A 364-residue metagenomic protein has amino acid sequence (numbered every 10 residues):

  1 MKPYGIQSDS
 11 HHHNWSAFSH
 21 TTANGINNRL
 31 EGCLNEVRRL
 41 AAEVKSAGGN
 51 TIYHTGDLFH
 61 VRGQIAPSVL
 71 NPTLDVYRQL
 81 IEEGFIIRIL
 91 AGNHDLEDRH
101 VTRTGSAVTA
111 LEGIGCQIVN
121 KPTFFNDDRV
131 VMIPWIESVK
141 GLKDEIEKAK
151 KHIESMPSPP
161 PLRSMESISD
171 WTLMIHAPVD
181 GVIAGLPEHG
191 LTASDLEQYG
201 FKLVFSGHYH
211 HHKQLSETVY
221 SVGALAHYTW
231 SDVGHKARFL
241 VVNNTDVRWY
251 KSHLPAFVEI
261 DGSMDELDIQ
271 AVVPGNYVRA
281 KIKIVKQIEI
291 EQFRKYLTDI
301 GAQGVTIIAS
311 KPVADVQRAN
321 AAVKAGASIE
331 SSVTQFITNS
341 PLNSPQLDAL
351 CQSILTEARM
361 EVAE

Functional and structural regions predicted by a protein language model:
M1-G5, H12, F124-M132, S167-T172 (+2 more regions): Beta-strand-turn-beta hairpins that frame and shape the catalytic cleft of phosphate-ester-processing enzymes
M1-T22, L347, T356-E364: Acidic, histidine-bearing metal-coordination/catalytic regions of metal-dependent phosphoesterases
I6-S8, T51-D57, I86-N93, Q117-K121 (+4 more regions): Active-site neighborhood of phospho(di)ester-bond hydrolases with catalytic His/Asp-centered motifs
S16-F124, E197-F201: Core catalytic region of metal-dependent phosphoesterases/phosphodiesterases, especially metallo-beta-lactamase-like
S46, N243-E364: Accessory, non-catalytic peripheral segments of nucleic-acid enzymes
T73, D95-S194, L225: Conserved catalytic scaffold of divalent metal-dependent phosphoesterases
L80-E83, M165-S167, S194-G200, A271-V273 (+1 more regions): Short, conserved loop/helix-junction motifs that constitute active-site signature segments in enzyme catalytic cores
D180, A184-D246: Conserved beta-sheet core of the metallophosphoesterase superfamily
